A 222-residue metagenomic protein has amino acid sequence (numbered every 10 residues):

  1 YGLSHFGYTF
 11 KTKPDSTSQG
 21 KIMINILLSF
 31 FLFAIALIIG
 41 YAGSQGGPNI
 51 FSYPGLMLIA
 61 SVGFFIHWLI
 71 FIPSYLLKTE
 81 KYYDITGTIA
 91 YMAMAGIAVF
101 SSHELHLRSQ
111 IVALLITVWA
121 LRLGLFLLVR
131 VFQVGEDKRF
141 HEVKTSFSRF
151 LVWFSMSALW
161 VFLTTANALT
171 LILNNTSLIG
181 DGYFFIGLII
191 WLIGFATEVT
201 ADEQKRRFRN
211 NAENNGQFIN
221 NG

Functional and structural regions predicted by a protein language model:
G2, F10-N221: Membrane-anchoring alpha-helices and their flanking helix-loop junctions
